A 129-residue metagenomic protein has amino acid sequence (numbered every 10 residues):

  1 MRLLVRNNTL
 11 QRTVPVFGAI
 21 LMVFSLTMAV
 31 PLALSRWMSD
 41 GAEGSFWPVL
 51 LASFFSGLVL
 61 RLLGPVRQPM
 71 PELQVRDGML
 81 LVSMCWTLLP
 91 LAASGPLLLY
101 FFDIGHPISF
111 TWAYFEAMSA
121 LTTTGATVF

Functional and structural regions predicted by a protein language model:
M1-F129: Membrane-proximal intracellular helices of multi-pass ion channels
